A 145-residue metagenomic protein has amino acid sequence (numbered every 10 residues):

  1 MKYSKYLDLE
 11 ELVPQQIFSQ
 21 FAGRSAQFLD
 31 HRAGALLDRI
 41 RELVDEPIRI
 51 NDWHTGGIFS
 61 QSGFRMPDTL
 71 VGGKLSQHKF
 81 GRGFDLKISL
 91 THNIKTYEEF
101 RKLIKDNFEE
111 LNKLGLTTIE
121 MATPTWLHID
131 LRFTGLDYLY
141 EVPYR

Functional and structural regions predicted by a protein language model:
M1-R49: Active-site acidic/histidine clusters and adjacent loop/turn architecture that either coordinate catalytic ions
D8, T69, P143-R145: Short linear sequence elements within intrinsically disordered, low-complexity coil regions
F21-A22, N51-Q61, E98-I104: N-terminal start-of-chain detector that recognizes signal peptides and the immediate post-cleavage beginning
S25, I58-F59, R65, T117 (+1 more regions): Compositionally biased, intrinsically disordered low-complexity regions
S25-A26, L70-K74: Generic structural signal for short, solvent-exposed loop/turn connectors between secondary structure elements
Q27-L29, Q61-P67, K105-E110: A short linear-motif detector with a strong N-terminal bias
G34-V71: Extended, low-complexity, intrinsically disordered C-terminal regulatory tails of eukaryotic serine/threonine kinases
K74-F84, I88-R145: Catalytic cores and adjacent binding grooves of peptidoglycan-active enzymes
